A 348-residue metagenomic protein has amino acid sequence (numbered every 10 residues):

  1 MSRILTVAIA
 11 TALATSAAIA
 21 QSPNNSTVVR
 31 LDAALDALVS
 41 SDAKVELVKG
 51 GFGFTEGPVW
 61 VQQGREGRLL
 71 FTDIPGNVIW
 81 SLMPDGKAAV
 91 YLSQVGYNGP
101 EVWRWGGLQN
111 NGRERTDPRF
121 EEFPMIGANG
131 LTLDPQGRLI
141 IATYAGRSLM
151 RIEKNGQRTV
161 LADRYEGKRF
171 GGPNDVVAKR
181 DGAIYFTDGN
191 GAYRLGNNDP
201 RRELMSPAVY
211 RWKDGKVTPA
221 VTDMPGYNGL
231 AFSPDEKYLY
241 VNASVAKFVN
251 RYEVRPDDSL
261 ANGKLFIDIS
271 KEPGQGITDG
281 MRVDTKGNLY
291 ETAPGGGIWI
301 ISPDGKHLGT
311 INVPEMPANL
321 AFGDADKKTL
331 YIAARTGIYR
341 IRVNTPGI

Functional and structural regions predicted by a protein language model:
M1-I4: Positively charged n-region of N-terminal signal peptides that target proteins for export
T6-S16: Bacterial N-terminal signal peptides
Q21-I348: Sequence-structural signature of mature extracellular/luminal beta-sheet repeat domains, prominently beta-propellers
